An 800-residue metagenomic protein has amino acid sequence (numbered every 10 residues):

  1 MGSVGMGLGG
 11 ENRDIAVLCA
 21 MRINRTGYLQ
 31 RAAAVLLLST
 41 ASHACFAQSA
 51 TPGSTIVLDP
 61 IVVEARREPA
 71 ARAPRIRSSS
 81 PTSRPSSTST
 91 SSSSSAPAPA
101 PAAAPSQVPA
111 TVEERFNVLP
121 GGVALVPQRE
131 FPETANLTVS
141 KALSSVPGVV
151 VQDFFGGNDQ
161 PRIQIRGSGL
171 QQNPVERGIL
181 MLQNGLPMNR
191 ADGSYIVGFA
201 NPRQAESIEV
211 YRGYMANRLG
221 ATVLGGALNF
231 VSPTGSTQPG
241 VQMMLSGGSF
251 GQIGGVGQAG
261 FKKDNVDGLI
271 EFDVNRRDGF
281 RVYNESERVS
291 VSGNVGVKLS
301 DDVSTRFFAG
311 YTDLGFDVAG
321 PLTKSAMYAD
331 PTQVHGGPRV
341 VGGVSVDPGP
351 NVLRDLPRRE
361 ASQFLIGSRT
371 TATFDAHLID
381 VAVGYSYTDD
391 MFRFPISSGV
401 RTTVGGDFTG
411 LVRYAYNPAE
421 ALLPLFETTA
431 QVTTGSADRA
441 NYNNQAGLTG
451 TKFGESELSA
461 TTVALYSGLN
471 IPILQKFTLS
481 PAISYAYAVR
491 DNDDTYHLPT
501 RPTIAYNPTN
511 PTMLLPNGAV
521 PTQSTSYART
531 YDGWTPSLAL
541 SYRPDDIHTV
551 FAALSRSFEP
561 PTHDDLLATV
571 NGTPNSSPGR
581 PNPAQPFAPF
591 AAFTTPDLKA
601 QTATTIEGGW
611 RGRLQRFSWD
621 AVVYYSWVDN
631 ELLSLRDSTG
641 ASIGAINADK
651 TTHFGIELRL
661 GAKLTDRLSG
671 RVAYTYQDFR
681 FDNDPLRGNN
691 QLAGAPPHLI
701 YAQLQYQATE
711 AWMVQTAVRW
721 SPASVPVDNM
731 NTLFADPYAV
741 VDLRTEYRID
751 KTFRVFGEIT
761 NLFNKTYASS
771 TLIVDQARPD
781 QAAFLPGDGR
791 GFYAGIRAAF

Functional and structural regions predicted by a protein language model:
P101-F116, P120-A124, T138-L186: Extracytoplasmic beta-strand/coil segments of soluble accessory domains associated with Gram-negative outer-membrane
L170, I179, G185-G213: Short acidic/polar hinge/loop motifs at secondary-structure boundaries that mediate gating or recognition
G247-R276, R281-P321, Y328-A329, L356-L378 (+7 more regions): Transmembrane beta-barrel wall of Gram-negative outer-membrane proteins
V266, D380-G384, D390-F392, R543 (+5 more regions): Membrane-embedded beta-barrel scaffold of Gram-negative outer-membrane proteins
R277, S304-G367, Y387-D407, N443 (+1 more regions): Flexible loop and strand-edge segments within Gram-negative outer membrane beta-barrel domains
A319-V352, R439-F453, R490-A528, D564-P596 (+4 more regions): Solvent-exposed loop segments that connect transmembrane elements
Y414-A415, Q475-K476, Y487-A488, S618-D629 (+3 more regions): Gram-negative outer-membrane beta-barrel transporters
F558, W720-V727, E746-F800: C-terminal beta-signal and adjacent terminal beta-strands/loops of Gram-negative outer-membrane beta-barrel proteins
